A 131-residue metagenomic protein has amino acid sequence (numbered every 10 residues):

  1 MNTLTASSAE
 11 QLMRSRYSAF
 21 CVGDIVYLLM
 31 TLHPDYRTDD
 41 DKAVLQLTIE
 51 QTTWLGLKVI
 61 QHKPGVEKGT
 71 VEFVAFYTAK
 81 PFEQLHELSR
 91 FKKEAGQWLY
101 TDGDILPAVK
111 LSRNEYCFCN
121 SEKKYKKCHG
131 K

Functional and structural regions predicted by a protein language model:
M1, K126-G130: Cysteine-rich micro-motifs
M1-S15: Short, low-complexity N-terminal intrinsically disordered segments enriched in polar/charged residues
R16, F20-Y27: Short helix-adjacent coil turns
V22, M30-H62: Short solvent-exposed beta->alpha transition segments
G23, H33, T70-E72, K92 (+2 more regions): Long C-terminal interaction/binding lobes of large macromolecular proteins
T48-Q84: Surface-exposed, charged secondary-structure patches
Q84-S112, K127: Short beta-strand edge/turn micro-motifs at domain boundaries
R113-E122: Short Cys/His-rich zinc-binding micro-motifs
